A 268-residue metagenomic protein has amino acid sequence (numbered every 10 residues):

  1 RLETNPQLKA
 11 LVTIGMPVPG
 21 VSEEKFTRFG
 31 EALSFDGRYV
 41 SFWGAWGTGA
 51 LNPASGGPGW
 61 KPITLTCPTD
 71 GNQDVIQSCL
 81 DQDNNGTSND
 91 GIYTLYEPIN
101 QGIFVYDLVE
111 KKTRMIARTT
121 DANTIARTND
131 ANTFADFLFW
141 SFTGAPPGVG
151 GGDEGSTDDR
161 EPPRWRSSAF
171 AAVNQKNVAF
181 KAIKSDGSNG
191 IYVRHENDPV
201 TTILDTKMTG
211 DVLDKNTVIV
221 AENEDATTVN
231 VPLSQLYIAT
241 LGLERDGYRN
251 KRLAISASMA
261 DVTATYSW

Functional and structural regions predicted by a protein language model:
R1-W268: Conserved "turn/edge" positions that cap or connect secondary-structure elements within repeat/scaffolded domains
